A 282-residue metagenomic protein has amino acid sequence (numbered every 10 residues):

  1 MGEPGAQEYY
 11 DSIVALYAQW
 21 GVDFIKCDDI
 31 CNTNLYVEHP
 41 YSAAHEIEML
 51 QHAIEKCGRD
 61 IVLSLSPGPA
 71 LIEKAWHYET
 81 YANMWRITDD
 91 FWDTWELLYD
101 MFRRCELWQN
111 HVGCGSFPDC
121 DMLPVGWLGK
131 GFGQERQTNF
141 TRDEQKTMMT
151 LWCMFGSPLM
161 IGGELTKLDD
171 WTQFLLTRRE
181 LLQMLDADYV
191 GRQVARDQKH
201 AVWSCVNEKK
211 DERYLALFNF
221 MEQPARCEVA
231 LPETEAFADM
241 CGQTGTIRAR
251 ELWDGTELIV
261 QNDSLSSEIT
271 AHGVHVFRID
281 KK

Functional and structural regions predicted by a protein language model:
M1-W20, F24, D29-C31: Active-site-adjacent "subsite" loops/lids of carbohydrate-active enzymes
Y17, L63, M154, L215 (+1 more regions): Conserved, mostly hydrophobic/aromatic
W20-I25, C57-V62, D211: Loop/turn elements at helix/coil->beta-strand transitions in domains of secreted/extracellular proteins
E55-E164: Glycan-recognition surfaces
T147-A195: Catalytic cores of secreted or luminal carbohydrate-active enzymes
W152-F155, M160-G162, R196-F237: Carbohydrate-binding surface patches
E233-G255: Solvent-exposed beta-hairpin/edge-strand motifs
V260-K282: C-terminal beta-strand-rich structural cap/linker in extracellular carbohydrate-active enzymes
